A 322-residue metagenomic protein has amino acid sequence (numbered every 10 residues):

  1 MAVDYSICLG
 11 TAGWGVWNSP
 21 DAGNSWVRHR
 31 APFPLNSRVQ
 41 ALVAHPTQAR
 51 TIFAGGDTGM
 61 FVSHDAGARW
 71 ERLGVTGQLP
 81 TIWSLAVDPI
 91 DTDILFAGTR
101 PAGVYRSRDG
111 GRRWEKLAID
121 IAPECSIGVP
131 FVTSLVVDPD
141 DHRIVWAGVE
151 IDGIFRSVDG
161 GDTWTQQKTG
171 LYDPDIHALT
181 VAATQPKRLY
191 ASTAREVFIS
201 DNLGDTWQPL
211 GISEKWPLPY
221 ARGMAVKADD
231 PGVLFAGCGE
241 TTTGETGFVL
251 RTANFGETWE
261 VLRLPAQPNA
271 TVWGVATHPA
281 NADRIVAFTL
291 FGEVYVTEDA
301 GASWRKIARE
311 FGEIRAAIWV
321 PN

Functional and structural regions predicted by a protein language model:
M1-N322: Extracellular glycan-interacting surfaces
